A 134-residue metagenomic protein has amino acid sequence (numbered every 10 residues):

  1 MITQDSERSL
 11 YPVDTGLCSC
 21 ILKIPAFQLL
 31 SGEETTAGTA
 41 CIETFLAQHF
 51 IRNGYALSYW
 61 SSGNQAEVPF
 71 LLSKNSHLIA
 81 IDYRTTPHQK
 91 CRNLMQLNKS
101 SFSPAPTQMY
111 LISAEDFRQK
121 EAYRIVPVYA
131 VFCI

Functional and structural regions predicted by a protein language model:
M1-H77: Accessory nucleic acid-recognition modules appended to NTPase machines
L29-E34, C91-L97: Short, surface-exposed loop/helix-turn segments at secondary-structure junctions that function as lids/hinges flanking
V68, Q89-C91, F117-E121: Short active-site-adjacent structural elements
L78-Q89: Active-site ExK catalytic segment of metal-dependent nucleases
L97-P106: Arginine/glycine-rich "motif VI" loop of SF2 helicases in the C-terminal RecA-like domain
A105-S113: Short, hydrophobic beta-strand segments that form beta-sheet elements in well-ordered domains
A114-I134: Domain-level recognition of nuclease-like catalytic cores that cleave nucleotide substrates
